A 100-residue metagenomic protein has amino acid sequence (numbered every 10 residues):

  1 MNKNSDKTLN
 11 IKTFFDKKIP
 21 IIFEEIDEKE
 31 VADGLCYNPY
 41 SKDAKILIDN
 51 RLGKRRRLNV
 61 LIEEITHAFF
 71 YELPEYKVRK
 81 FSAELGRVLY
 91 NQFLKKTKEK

Functional and structural regions predicted by a protein language model:
N2-K3, K7-R55, F70-L89: Active-site scaffold of zinc-dependent metalloenzymes
N38, E63-I65, K77-V78, K95: General N-terminal targeting signals
N59-Y71: Active-site recognition of the HExxH zinc-binding catalytic motif
V60, K80-F81, E99: Alpha-helix boundary/interfacial micro-motifs
N91-K100: Short, positively charged interaction helices/loops
